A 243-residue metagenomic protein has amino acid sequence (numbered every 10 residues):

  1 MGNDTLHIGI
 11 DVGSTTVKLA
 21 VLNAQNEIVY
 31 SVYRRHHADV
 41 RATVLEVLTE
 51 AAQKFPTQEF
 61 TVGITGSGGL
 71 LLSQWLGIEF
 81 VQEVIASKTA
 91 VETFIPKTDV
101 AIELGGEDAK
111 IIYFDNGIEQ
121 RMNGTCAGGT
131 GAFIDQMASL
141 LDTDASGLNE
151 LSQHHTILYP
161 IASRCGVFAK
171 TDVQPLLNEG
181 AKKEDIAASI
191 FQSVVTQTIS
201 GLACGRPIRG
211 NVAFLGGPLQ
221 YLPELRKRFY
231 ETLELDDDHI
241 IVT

Functional and structural regions predicted by a protein language model:
D4-A42, E46-T49, E119-Q120, G124: Short glycine-rich, Thr/Ser-proximal phosphate-binding strand/loop in the N-terminal lobe of ATP-dependent enzymes
V17-L22, D108-F114: Short beta-strand scaffold segments in enzyme catalytic cores
V32-H36, A51-I85, I112-R121: Short beta-strand-loop/turn "lid" adjacent to the catalytic site in phosphate-handling enzymes
V47-F60, T198-G210: Phosphate/pyrophosphate-binding loops at sites that engage ATP/ADP/AMP, CoA/4′-phosphopantetheine, polyphosphate
G68, C204-T232, T243: Glycine-rich phosphate-binding loops at beta-strand->alpha-helix junctions
F80-V84, F229-T243: Conserved phosphate-binding/catalytic loops in two-lobed NTP-binding clefts
N116-I157: Glycine-rich phosphate-binding loop plus the immediately following alpha-helix
A169-S200: Adenine-nucleotide phosphate-binding core of ATP-dependent small-molecule kinases
